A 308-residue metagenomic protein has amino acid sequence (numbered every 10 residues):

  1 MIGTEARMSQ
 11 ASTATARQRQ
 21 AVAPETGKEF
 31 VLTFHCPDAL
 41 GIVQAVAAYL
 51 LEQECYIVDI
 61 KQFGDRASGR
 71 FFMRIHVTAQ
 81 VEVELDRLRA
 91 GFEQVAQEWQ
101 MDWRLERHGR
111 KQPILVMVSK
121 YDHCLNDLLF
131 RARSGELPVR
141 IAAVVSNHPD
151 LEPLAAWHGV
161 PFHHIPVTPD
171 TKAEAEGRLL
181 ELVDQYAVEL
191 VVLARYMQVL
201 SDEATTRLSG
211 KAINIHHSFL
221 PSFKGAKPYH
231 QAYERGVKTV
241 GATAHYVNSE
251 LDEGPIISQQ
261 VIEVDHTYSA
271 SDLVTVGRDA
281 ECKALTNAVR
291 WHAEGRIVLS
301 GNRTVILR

Functional and structural regions predicted by a protein language model:
I2-G3, R7-Q112: A conserved regulatory-domain signal marking ACT and ACT-like small-molecule sensing domains and adjacent regulatory
H35, L115-M117, V145: Short hydrophobic segments within beta-strands
I114-C124: Short, glycine-rich nucleotide/cofactor-binding loops
H123-R133: Histidine-anchored nucleotide/phosphate-binding helix
A132-R140: A short alpha->loop->secondary-structure connector
V139-D150: Short internal beta-strands
H148, P169-G177, Y186-R308: Donor/substrate-binding cores of folate-linked one-carbon enzymes
H158-G159, L208: Short, structured coil segments at secondary-structure junctions
